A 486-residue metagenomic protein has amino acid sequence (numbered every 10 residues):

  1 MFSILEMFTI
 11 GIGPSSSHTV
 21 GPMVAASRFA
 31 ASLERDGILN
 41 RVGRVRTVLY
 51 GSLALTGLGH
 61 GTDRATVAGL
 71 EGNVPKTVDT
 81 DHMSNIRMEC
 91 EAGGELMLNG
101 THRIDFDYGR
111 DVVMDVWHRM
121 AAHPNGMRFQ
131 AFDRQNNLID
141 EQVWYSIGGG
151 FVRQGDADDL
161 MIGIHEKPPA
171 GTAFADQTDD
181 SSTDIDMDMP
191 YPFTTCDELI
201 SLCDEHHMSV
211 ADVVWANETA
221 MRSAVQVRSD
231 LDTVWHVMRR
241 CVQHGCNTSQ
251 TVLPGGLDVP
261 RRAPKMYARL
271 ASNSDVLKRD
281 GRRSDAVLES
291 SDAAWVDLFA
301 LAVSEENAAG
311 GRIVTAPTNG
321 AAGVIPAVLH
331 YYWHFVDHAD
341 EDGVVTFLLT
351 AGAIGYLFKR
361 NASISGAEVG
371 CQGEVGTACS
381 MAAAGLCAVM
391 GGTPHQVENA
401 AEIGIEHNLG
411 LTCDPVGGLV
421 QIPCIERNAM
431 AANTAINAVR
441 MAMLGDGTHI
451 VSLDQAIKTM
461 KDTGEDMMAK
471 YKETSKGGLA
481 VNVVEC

Functional and structural regions predicted by a protein language model:
M1-I12, R28-F29, R44: N-terminal signal-anchor module of multipass membrane proteins
F8-A26, A309-V328, C371-S380: Conserved phosphate/anionic-ligand binding catalytic regions in large, soluble enzymes, centered on
S17-E34, P326-H338, A383-G391: Alpha-helical support elements that line or immediately flank enzyme active sites and cofactor-binding pockets
R44-G57, E89-M97, L349-N361, E402-P415 (+1 more regions): Short, mixed-charge aromatic SLiMs
L49, A384-C486: Functionally critical mobile loop/hinge segments
P75-R283: C-terminal regulatory domains involved in ligand/effector binding and gene-expression control
M221-G370, G478-C486: Accessory "access/gating" subregions that flank catalytic or transport cores
A339-F347, I354-M381, L386-I403, T412-C413: Active-site-proximal binding-pocket segments
